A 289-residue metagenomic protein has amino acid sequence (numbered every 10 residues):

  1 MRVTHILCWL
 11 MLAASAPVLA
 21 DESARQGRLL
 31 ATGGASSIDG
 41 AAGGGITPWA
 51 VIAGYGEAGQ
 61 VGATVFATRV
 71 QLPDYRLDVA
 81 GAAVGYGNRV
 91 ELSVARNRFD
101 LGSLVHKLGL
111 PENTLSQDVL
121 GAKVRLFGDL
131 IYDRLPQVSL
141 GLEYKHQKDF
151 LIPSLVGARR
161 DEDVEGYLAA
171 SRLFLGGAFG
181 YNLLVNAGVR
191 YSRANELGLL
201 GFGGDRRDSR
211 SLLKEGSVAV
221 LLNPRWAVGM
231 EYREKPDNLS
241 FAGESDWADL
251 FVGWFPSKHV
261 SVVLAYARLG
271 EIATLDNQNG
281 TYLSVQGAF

Functional and structural regions predicted by a protein language model:
M1-T32: Cleavable N-terminal export/targeting peptides
L7-C8, A13, L72, G177 (+1 more regions): A broad, structure-centric signal for solvent-exposed, well-ordered loop/edge residues that line or flank functional
D21-F150, S154, A158-G177, L183 (+6 more regions): Transmembrane beta-barrel domains of Gram-negative outer membranes and organellar outer membranes
D163-R207: Active-site cradle of extracellular carbohydrate-active enzymes
G198-F289: Outer membrane beta-barrel transmembrane domains
